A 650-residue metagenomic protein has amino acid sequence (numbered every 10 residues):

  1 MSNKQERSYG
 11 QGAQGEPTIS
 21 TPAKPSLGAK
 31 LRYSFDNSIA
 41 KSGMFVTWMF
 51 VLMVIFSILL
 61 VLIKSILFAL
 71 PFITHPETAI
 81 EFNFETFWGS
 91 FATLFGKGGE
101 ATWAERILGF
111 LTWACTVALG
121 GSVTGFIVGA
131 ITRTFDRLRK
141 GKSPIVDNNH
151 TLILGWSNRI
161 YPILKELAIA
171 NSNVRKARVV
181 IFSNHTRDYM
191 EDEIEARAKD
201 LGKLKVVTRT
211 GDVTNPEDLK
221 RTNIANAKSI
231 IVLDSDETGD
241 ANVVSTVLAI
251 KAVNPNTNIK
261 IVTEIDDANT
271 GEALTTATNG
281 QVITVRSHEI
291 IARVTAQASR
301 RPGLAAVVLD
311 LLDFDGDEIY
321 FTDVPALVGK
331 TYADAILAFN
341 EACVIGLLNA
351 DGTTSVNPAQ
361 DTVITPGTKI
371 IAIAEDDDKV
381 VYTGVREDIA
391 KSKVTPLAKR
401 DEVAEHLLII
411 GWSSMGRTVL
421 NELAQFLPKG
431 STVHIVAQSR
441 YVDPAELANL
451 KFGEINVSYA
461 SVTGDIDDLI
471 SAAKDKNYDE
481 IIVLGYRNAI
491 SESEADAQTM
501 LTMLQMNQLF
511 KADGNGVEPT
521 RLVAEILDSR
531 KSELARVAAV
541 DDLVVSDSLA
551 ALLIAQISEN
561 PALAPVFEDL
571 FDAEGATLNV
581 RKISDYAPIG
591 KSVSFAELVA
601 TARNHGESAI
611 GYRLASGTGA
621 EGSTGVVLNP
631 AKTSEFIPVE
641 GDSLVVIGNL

Functional and structural regions predicted by a protein language model:
M1-L650: Cytosolic regulatory regions of ion transport systems
